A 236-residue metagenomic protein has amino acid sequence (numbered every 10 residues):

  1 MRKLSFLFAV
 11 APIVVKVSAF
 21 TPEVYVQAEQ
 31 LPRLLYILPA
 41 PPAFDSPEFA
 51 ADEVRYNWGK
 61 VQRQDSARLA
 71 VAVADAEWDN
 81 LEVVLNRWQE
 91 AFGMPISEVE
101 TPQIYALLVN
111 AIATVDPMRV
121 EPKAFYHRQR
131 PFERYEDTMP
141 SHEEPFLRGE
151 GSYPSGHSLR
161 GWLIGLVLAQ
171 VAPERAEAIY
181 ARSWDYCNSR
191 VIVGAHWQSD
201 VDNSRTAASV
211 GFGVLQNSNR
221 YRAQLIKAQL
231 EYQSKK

Functional and structural regions predicted by a protein language model:
M1-K3: Positively charged n-region of N-terminal signal peptides that target proteins for export
P12-K16: N-terminal signal peptide c-region/cleavage motif recognized by signal peptidases
F20-V193, N217, Q224, Q233: Hydrophobic alpha-helical bundle signature of multipass membrane enzymes
H157-W162, V201-A208: Short alpha-helical patches at coil-to-helix transitions and adjacent helical residues in well-structured domains
H196-S199: Short acidic/histidine-rich active-site segments
N203-R205, V210-G211, Q216-K236: C-terminal subdomain of the subtilisin-like protease fold in secreted/lumenal serine endopeptidases
